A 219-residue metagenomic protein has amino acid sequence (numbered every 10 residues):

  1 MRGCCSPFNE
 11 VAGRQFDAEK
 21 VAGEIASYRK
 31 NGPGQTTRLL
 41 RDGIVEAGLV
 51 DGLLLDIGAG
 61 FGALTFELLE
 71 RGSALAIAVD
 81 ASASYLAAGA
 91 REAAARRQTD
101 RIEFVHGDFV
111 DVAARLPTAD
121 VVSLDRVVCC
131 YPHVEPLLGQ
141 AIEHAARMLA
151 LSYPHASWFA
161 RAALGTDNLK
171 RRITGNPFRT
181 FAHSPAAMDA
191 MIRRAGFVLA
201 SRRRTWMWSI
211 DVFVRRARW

Functional and structural regions predicted by a protein language model:
M1-G48: Conserved class I S-adenosyl-L-methionine
F61-G72: Conserved SAM-binding loop of SAM-dependent methyltransferases across substrates and taxa, primarily the Class I
S82: Conserved SAM/SAH-binding beta-strand->alpha-helix loop
G89-A90: Conserved SAM-binding loop
Q98-F109: Conserved SAM-binding strand-loop segment of SAM-dependent methyltransferases
V121-H133: A short SAM/SAH-binding and catalytic strip from SAM-dependent methyltransferases
Y131-A141: A short, conserved alpha-helix within the catalytic core of class I
A146-H155: Conserved beta-strand signature within the Rossmann-like core of class I S-adenosyl-L-methionine
